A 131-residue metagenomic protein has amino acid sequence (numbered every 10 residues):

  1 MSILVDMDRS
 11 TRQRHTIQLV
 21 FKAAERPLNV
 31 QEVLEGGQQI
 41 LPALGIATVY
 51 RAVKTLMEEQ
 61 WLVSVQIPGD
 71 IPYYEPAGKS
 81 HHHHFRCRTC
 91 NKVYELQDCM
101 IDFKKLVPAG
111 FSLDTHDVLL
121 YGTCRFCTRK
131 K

Functional and structural regions predicted by a protein language model:
M1-L19: Short alpha-helical segments that sit at the start of domains
A23-N29: Short capping segments at the starts of secondary-structure elements
Q31-P42: DNA-recognition alpha helix
G45-I46: Short coil turns linking two alpha-helices in DNA-binding domains
Y50-K54: Short, hydrophobic-biased segments on the C-terminal half of alpha helices that form "recognition helices"
Q60: Glycine-centered, phosphate/nucleic-acid-interacting loop/turn motifs that mediate DNA/RNA or nucleotide
V63-S64, P68-K131: Non-DNA-binding regulatory cores of transcription-related proteins, predominantly C-terminal effector-binding
